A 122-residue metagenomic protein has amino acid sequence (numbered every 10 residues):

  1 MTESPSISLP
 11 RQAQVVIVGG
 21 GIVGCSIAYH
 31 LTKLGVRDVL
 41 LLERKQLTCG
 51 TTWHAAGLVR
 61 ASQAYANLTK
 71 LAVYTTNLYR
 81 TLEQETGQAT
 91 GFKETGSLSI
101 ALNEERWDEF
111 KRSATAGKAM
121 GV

Functional and structural regions predicted by a protein language model:
M1-L9, T48: Short glycine/proline-centered loop/turn elements that form peptide/ligand docking sites
I7-P10, K33, F92: Short, flexible hinge/linker loops that cap or flank conserved catalytic cores
I7-V23, L40: Beta1/beta-strand and adjacent pyrophosphate-binding region of the FAD-binding site in flavoprotein oxidoreductases
L31-T32, G117: Hydrophobic alpha-helical packing residues
T32-W53: Glycine-rich FAD pyrophosphate-binding loop
G57-V122: Dinucleotide-binding Rossmann-like beta1-alpha1 core, especially the glycine-rich loop that anchors the ADP
